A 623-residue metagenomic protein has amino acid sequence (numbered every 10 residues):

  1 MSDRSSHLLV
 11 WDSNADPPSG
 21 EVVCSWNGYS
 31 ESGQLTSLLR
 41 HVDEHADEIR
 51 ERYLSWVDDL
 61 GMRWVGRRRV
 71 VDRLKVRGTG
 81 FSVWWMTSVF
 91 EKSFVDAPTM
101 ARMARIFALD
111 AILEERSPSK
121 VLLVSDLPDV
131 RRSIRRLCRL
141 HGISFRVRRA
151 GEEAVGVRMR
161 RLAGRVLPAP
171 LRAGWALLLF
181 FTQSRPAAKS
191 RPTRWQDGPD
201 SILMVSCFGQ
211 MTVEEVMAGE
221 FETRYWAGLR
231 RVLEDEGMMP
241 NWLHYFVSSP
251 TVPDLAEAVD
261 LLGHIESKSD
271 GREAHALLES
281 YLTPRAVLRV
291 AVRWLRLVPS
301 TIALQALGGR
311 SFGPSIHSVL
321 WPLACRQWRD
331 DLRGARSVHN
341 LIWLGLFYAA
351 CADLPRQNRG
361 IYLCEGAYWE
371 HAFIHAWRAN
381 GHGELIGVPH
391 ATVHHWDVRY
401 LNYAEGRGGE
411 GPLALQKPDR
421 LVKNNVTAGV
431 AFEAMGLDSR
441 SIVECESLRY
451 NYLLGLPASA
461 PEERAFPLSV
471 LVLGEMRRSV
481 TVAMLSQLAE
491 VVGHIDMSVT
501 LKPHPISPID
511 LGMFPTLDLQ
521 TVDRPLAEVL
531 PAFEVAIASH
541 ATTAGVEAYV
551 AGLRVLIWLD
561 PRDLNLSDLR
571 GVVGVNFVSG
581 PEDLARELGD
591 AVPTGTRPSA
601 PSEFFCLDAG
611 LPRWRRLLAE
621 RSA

Functional and structural regions predicted by a protein language model:
M1-A623: Catalytic-core helical/loop segments in enzymes performing group transfer/polymerization on anionic/lipid-linked
